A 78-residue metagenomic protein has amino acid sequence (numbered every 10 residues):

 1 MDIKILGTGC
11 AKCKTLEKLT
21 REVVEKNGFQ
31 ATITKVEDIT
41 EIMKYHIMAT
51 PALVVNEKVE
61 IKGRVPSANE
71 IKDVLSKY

Functional and structural regions predicted by a protein language model:
M1-L19: Local sequence-structure signature of Cys/Sec-based thiol-disulfide redox active-site neighborhoods
D2-I3, Q30-T34, D73-Y78: Terminal leader/tail segments of proteins
L6, V36-D38: Conserved beta-strand termini and adjacent loop/short-helix elements that scaffold enzyme active sites in alpha/beta
K14-E17, I47, V65: Conserved strand-to-helix beginnings and helix N-cap segments that scaffold or border functional pockets
L19-T32: Conserved helix-turn-beta segment immediately C-terminal to the redox Cys motif in thioredoxin-like folds
E41: Acidic, metal-coordinating helix/loop segments flanking the phosphotransfer/catalytic sites of two-component signaling
H46-V54: Structural micro-motif
E57-Y78: Non-catalytic, surface beta->alpha helical segment in thiol-disulfide oxidoreductase systems
